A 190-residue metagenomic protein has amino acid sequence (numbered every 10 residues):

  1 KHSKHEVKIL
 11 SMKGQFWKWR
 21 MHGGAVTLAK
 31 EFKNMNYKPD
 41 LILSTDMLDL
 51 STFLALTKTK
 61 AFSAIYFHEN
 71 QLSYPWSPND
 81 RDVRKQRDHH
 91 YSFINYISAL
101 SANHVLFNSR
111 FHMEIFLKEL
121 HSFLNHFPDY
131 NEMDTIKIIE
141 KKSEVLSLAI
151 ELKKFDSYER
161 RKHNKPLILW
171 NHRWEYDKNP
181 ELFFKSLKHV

Functional and structural regions predicted by a protein language model:
K1-F16, R20-L41: N-terminal subdomain of nucleotide-sugar transferases
M12, E69, S147-L148: Active-site donor-binding loop signature of nucleotide-sugar glycosyltransferases
W19, S51-A55, P75-W76, F116-K118 (+3 more regions): Short glycine-/acidic-enriched loop or helix-start segments at secondary-structure transitions that form or flank
F32, T52-T59: Short amphipathic alpha-helices and their capping/turn segments at secondary-structure boundaries
L41-I42, K58-W76, R81-Y91, N95-F107 (+1 more regions): Active-site proximal beta-strand in glycosyltransferases
S44-D49: Short His-centered aromatic/hydrophobic patch
L100-Y158: Donor nucleotide-sugar binding/catalytic pocket of nucleotide-sugar-dependent glycosyltransferases
I150-E151, E159-H189: Conserved donor-binding/catalytic core segment of Leloir-type glycosyltransferases
